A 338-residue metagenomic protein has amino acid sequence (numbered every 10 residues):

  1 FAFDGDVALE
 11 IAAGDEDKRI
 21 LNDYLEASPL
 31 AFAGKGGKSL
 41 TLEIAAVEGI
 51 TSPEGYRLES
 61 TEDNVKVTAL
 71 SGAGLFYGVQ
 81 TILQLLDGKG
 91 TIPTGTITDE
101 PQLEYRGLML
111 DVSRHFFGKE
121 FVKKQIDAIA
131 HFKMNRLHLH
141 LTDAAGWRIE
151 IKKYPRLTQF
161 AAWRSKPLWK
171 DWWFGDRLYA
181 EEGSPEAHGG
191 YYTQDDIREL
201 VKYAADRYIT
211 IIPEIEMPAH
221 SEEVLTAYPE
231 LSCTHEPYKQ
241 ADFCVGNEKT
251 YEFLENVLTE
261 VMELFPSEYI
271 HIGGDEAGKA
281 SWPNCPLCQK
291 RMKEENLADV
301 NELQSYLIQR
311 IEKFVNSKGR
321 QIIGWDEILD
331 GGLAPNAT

Functional and structural regions predicted by a protein language model:
F1-Y105: Contiguous, structured surface segment used for ligand recognition
A8, K66, G107-M109, D242 (+1 more regions): Short aromatic/hydrophobic contact patches that present stacked aromatics for nucleic-acid/ligand binding
E10, T41-E43, G319-E327, T338: Short, hydrophobic beta-strand segments that form beta-sheet elements in well-ordered domains
G14-E16, V47-G49, D63, G72-G74 (+5 more regions): Short, glycine-/Ser/Thr-/acidic-enriched flexible segments
E104, L108-R320: Substrate-binding cleft of carbohydrate-active enzyme catalytic domains
A227-L231, A280-S281, I323-T338: Substrate-binding cleft/loops of secretory-pathway carbohydrate-active enzymes
